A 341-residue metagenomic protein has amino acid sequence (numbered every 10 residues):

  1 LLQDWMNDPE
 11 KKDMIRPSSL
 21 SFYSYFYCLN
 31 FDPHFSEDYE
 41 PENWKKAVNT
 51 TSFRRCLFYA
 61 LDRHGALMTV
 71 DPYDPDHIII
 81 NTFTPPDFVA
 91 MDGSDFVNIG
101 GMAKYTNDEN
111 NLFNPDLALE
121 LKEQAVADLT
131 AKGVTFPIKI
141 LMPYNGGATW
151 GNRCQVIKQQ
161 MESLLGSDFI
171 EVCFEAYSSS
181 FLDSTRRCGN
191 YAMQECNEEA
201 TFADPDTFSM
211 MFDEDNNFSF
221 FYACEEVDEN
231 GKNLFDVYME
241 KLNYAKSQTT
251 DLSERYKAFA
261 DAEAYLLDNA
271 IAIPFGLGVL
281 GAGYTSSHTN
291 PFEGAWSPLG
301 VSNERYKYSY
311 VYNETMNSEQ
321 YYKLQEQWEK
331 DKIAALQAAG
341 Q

Functional and structural regions predicted by a protein language model:
L1, V172-S184: Short helix-initiation/N-cap motifs at beta->coil->alpha
L1-S36, V70: Extracellular/periplasmic solute-recognition and catalytic clefts
P33-L67, S253: Extended ligand-binding regions for polar small-molecule ligands
T51, L119-L141: Immediate post-signal peptide segment of exported/extracytoplasmic ligand-binding proteins
C56-I99, G146-Q159, R186-Q341: Detector for C-terminal structural segments
Y59-R63, N114-L117, Q124: Glycine-rich, acidic and aromatic/proline-enriched surface loops and short helix-turn segments that act as binding
P137-G146, E171-C173: Short, well-ordered beta-strand elements
V156-E171: Short alpha-helix C-terminal cap/hinge motif
